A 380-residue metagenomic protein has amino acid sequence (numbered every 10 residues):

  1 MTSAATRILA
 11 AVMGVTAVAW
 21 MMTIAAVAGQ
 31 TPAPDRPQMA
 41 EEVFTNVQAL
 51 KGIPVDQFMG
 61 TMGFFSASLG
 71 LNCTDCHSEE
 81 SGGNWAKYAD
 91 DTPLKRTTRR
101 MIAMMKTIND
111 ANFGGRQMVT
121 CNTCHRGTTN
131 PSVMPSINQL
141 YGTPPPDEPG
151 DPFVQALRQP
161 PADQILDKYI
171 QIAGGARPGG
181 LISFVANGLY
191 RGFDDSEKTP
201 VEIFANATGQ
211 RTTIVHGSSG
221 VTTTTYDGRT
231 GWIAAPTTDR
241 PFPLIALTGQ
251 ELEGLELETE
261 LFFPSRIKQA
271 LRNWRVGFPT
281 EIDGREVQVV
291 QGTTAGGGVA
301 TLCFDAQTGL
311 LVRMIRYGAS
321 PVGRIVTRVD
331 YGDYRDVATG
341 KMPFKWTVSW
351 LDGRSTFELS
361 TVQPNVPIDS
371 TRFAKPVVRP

Functional and structural regions predicted by a protein language model:
M1-L9: N-terminal secretory signal peptides that target proteins for export/translocation
A10-A25: Bacterial N-terminal signal peptides
I24-Q171, G175, G179-S183: Sequence context surrounding c-type heme c attachment/ligation sites in exported
Y88-R96, A246-L252, A319-Y331: An anionic, turn-rich surface loop/hairpin at beta-sheet edges that serves as a generic interaction/coordination patch
D167-D239, A270-F278: N-terminal mature ectodomain segment of secretory-pathway/periplasmic proteins
V215-G220, E281-R379: Gly/Pro-enriched, hydrophobic low-complexity segments that function as extracytoplasmic propeptides/linkers
I233-F262: Acidic/charged, solvent-exposed loop-and-adjacent secondary-structure segments enriched in E/D, K/R, S/T, and G/P
L252-Q291, L310-I315: Short, conserved active-site entrance elements at the starts or edges of catalytic domains
